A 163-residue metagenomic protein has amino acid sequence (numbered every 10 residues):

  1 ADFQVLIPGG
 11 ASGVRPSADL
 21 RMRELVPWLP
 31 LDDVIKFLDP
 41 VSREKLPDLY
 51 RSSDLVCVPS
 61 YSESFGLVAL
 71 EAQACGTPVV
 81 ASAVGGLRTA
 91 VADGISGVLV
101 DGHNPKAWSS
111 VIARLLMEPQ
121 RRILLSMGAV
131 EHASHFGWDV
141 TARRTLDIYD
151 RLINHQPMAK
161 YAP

Functional and structural regions predicted by a protein language model:
Q4-R23: Glycosyltransferase donor-sugar binding loop
D19-V41: Nucleotide-activated donor-binding/catalytic signature segment of Leloir-type glycosyltransferases, i.e., the conserved
P40, D48-S53: Short alpha-helical donor nucleotide-sugar binding micro-motif in glycosyltransferases
V56-C57: A short hydrophobic beta-strand element within the catalytic core of glycosyltransferases that build diverse glycans
Y61: Aromatic "clamp/platform" in nucleotide-sugar-dependent glycosyltransferases that forms part of the donor/acceptor
P78-A81, V91: Short hydrophobic beta-strand element within catalytic cores of glycosyltransferases and related nucleotide-activated
D93-G94, V98-P105, R114-P119: Conserved acidic donor-binding segment of nucleotide-sugar-dependent glycosyltransferases
A107, R121-H135, R144-D147, R151: A short, well-ordered alpha-helix in the C-terminal region of glycosyltransferases
